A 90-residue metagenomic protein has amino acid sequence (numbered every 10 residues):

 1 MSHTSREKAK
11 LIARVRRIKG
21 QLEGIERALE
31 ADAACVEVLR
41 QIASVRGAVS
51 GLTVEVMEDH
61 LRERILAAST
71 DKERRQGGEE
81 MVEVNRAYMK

Functional and structural regions predicted by a protein language model:
M1-K90: Solvent-exposed interaction patches of small proteins and small membrane subunits
